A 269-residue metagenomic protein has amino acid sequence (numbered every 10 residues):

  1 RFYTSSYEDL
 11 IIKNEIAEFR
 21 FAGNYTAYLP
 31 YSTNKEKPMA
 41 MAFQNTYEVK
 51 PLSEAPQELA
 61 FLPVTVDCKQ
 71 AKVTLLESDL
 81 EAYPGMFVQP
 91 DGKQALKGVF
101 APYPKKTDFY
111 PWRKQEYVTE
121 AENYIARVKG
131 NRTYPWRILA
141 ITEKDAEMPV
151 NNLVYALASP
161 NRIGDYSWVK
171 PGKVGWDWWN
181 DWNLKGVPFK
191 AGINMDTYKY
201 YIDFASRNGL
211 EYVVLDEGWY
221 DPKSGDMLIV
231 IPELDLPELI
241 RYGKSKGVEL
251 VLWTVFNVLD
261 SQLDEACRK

Functional and structural regions predicted by a protein language model:
R1-A156, N161: N-terminal accessory beta-strand-rich subdomains and adjacent acidic, glycine-rich linkers that precede catalytic cores
K129-F204, N208, Y212: An acidic-aromatic substrate-binding cleft motif
V174-K269: Substrate-binding cleft of carbohydrate-active enzyme catalytic domains
